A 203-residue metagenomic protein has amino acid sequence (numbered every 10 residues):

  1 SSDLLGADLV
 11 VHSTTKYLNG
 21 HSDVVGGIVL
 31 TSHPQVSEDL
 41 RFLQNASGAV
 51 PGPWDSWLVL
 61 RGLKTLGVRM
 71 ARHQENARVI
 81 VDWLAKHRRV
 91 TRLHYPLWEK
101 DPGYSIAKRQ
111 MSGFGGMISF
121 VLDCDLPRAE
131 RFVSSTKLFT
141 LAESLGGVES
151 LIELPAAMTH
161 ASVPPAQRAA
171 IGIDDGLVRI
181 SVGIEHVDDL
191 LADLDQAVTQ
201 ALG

Functional and structural regions predicted by a protein language model:
S2-R89, H94: Conserved PLP-enzyme active-site core in the AAT-like
D8-L9, T15, I28, W57 (+4 more regions): Structural motif
Y17-N19, D23, S144-I152: FAD-binding core of FAD-dependent oxidoreductases, characterized by glycine-rich FAD pyrophosphate-binding loops
G20-H21, P51-P53, Q110-G113, A170-D175: Short, flexible turn/loop "capping" segments at secondary-structure junctions
S47-G48, T136-S144, A197-G203: A common structural junction motif
V59-V68, G115-D123, R179-G183: Short, well-ordered beta-strand elements within core beta-sheets of diverse protein domains
R69, S134, S150-G203: PLP-dependent enzyme catalytic core of the Aspartate aminotransferase-like
R78-K137, L141-G146, S150, V163-A169: Conserved small-domain helix->loop->beta segment predominantly found in fold-type I
